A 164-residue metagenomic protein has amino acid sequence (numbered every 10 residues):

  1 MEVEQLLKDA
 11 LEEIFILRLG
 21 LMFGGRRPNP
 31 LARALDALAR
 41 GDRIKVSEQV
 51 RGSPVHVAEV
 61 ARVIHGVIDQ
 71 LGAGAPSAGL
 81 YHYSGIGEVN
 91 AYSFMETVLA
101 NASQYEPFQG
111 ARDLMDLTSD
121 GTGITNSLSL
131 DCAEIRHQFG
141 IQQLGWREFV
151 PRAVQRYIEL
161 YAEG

Functional and structural regions predicted by a protein language model:
M1-F15: Active-site Tyr-X1-5-Lys
E4, P30-A32, V57, A91-M95 (+1 more regions): A general structural signal for well-ordered alpha-helical segments in protein cores
R18-L19: Conserved SDR Rossmann-fold cofactor-binding beta-strand/turn motif
G24-R33, S47-Q70: Substrate-positioning beta->alpha
G52-V55, V89, L130, I141-L144: Residue-level signal for the nucleotide or nucleotide-sugar donor/cofactor binding architecture
V63, Q70-G121, A162: Mid/C-terminal beta-alpha module of Rossmann-like enzyme folds, strongest in SDR-family dehydrogenases/epimerases
L117-I141: A hydrophobic C-terminal alpha-helical subdomain
G145-G164: Amphipathic terminal alpha-helices
